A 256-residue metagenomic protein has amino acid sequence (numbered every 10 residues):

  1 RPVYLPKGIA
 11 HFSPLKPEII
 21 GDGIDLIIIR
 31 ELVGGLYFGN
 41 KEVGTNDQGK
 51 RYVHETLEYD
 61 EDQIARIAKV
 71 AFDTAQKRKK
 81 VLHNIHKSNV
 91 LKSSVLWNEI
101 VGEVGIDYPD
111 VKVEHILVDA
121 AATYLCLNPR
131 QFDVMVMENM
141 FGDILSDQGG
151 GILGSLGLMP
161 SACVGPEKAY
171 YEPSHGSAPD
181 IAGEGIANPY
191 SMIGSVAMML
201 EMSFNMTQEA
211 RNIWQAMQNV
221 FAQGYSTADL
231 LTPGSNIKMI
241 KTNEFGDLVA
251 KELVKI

Functional and structural regions predicted by a protein language model:
R1-V53, M140: N-terminal glycine-rich phosphate/adenylate-binding segment common to multiple enzyme folds
L5, L125-Y225: Glycine-rich phosphate/nucleotide-binding loop
S13-I19, F72-T74, A122-C126: A generic local secondary-structure boundary/capping motif
K16, G21-D25, V33, K77-K80 (+6 more regions): Short coil/turn connectors at secondary-structure junctions
Q48-D119, Q131: Glycine-rich phosphate/diphosphate-binding loop of Rossmann-like nucleotide-binding domains
R78-H86, Y108-I116, N205-W214, A222-P233: Flexible, glycine/charged-enriched surface loops at secondary-structure junctions
N84, M140, S195-E201, L231-I240: Glycine-rich phosphate/diphosphate-binding loops and the adjacent beta-loop-alpha structural elements that coordinate
K238-I256: Phosphate-binding loop/pocket of nucleotide- and phosphate-handling active sites
